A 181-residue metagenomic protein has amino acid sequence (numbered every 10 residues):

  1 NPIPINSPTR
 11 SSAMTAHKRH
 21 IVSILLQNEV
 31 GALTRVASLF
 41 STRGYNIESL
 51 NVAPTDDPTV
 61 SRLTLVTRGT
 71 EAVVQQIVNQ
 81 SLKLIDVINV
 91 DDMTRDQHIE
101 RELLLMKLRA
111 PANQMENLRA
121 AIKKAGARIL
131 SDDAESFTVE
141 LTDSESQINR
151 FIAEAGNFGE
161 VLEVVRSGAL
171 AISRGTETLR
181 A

Functional and structural regions predicted by a protein language model:
I5-S61, V66-A181: Long, contiguous binding/interaction regions
